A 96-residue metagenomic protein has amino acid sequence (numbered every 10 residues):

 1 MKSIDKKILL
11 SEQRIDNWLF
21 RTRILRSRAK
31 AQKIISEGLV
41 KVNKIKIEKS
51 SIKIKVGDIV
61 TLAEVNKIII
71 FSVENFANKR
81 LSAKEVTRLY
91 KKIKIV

Functional and structural regions predicted by a protein language model:
M1-N17, R21, A29, K33 (+1 more regions): Strongly charged
G38: Glycine-centered, phosphate/nucleic-acid-interacting loop/turn motifs that mediate DNA/RNA or nucleotide
